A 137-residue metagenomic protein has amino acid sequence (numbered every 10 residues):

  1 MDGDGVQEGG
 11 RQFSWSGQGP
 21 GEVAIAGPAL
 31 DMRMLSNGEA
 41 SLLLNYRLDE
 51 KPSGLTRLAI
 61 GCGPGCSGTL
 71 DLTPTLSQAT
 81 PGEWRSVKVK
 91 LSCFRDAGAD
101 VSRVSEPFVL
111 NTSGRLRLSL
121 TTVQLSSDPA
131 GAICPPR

Functional and structural regions predicted by a protein language model:
M1-Q12: Extracellular glycan-recognition surfaces and repeat-rich motifs
V6-E8, L35-E39, R103: Short, surface-exposed loop/turn motifs at beta-strand boundaries within globular domains
G10-W15, E106-F108: Short, hydrophobic/proline-enriched secondary-structure or compact coil segments at domain edges
F13-A97, G114-G131: Extracellular ligand-binding interfaces
D96-E106: Noncatalytic modules at the cell exterior or secretory-pathway interfaces, chiefly beta-strand-rich lectin/adhesion
V104-G114: Internal, hydrophobic beta-strand segments that form the core of beta-sheet-rich folds
G131-R137: Activation corresponds to long, low-complexity, non-globular regions
